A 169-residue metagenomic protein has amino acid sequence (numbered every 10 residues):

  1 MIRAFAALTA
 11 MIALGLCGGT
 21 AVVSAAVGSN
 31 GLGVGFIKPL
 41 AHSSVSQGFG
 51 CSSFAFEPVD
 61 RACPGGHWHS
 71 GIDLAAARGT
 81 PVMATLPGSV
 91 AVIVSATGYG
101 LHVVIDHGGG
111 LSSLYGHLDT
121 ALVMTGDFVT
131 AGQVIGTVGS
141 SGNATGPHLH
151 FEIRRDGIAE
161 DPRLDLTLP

Functional and structural regions predicted by a protein language model:
M1-G31: N-terminal secretion targeting segments of exported proteins
A21-L101, A131, E160, L168: Surface-exposed, glycine-biased beta-strand/turn segments
Q47, A76, V92, H117-T120 (+1 more regions): A residue-level detector for short acidic-glycine micro-motifs
D60, A84-L122, P147-L149, I153: Zn2+-dependent peptidoglycan hydrolase active-site motif and core
L74, H102-I105, T130-A144: Short hydrophobic beta/alpha edge segments that flank linear recognition/processing sites
T80, G109-L111, I158: Short acidic/polar mixed-charge low-complexity motifs
A121-Q133, G157: Acidic, glycine-anchored pre-beta loop/turn
S140, F151-D156: Short, exposed beta-strand-loop hairpins at the edges of beta-sheets in extracellular/periplasmic proteins
